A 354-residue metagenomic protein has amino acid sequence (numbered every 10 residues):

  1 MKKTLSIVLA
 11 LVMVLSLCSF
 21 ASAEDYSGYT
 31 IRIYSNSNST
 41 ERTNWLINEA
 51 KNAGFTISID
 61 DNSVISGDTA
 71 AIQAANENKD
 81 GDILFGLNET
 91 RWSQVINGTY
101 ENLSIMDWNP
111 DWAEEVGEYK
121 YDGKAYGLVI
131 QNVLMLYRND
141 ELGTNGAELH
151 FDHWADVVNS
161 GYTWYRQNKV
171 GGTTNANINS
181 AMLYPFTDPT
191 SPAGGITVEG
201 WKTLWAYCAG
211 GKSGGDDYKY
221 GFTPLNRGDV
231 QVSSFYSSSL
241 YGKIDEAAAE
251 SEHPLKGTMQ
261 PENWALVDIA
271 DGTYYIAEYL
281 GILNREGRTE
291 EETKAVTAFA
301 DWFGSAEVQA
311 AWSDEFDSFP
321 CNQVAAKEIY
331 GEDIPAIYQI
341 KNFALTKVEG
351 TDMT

Functional and structural regions predicted by a protein language model:
D25-S93: Early extracytoplasmic/lumenal segment of secretory-pathway proteins
I65-E101, D111-Y121, Y241-A247: Pocket-flanking alpha-helical
K79-L84, E101-L136, Y165-R166, A270-G272: A structural signal for short loop-to-beta-strand junctions that line the ligand-binding cleft of periplasmic/secreted
P110, E114, Q131, E199-Y207 (+3 more regions): Periplasmic-binding protein-like
L134-E141, L183-P185, I276-E292, A311-E315: A bilobed periplasmic-binding-protein/Venus flytrap-type ligand-binding module shared by bacterial periplasmic
W164-G171, A300-A326: Periplasmic-binding protein-like
Y184, D188-A265: Ligand-binding pocket segment of bilobal, Venus flytrap-like solute-binding proteins
A310-T354: C-terminal capping/gating helix-and-loop segments adjacent to ligand/active sites or protein-protein/ligand interfaces
